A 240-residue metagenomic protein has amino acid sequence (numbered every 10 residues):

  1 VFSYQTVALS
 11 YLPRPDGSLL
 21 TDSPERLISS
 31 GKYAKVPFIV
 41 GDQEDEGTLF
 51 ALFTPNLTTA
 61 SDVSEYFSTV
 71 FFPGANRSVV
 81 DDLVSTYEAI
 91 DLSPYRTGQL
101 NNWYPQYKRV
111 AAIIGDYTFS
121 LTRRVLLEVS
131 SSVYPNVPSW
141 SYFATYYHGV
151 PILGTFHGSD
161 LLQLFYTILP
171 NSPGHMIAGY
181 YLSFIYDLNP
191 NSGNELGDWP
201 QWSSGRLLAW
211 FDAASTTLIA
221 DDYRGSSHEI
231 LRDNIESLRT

Functional and structural regions predicted by a protein language model:
V1-Y66, R109-V129: Substrate-access "cap/lid" subdomains that shape and gate the entrance to catalytic or ligand-binding pockets
V7, L12, G17, A75-V133 (+1 more regions): Alpha/beta-hydrolase fold catalytic core
S30, T58, G74, Y117 (+2 more regions): Residue-level detector of secondary-structure boundary/capping sites
D42-T48, A89, H148, T167: Short loop/turn segments at secondary-structure transitions that flank enzyme active sites
F53-E88: N-terminal leader/propeptide and maturation segments of large enzyme subunits in energy/redox metabolism and hydrolases
T54, G98, E195-G197: Residue-level detector of alpha-helical recognition elements and their boundaries
A60, P73-N76, W103, R224 (+1 more regions): Intrinsic-disorder-associated interaction segments
A112, S120-T240: Mobile gating loops/cap/lid regions near enzyme active sites that modulate substrate access
